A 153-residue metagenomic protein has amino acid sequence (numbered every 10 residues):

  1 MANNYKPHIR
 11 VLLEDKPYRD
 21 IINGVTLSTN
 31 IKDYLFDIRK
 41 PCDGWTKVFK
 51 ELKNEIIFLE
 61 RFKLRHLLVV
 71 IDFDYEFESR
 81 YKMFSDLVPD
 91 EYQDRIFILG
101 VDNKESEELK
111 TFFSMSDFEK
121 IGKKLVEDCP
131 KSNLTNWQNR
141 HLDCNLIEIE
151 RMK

Functional and structural regions predicted by a protein language model:
M1-H8, R19-K40, T46-K153: C-terminal accessory helical subdomains adjacent to catalytic cores in phosphodiester- and nucleotide-handling enzymes
E14-D15: Helix N-cap/beta->alpha junction signal
